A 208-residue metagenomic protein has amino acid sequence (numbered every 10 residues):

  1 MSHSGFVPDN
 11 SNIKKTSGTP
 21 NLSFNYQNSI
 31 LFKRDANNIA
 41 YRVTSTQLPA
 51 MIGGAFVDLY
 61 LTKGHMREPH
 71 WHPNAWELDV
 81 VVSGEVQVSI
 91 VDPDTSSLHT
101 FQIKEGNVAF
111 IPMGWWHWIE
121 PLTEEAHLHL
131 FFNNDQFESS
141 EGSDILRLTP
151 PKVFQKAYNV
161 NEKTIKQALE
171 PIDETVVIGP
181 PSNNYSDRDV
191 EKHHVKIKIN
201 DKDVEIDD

Functional and structural regions predicted by a protein language model:
M1-V57, E68, D144, A157-D208: A short, N-terminal "cap"/entry segment at the start of jelly-roll beta-barrel domains of the cupin/DSBH fold
R42, V57-N74, Q102-E105: Conserved short histidine dyad/triad with adjacent acidic residue
L61, D92-M113: Short acidic-glycine-tyrosine-enriched beta hairpin
R67-H70, V88-I90, A109-I111, H117-L122 (+1 more regions): Short beta-strand His + acidic residue motifs that chelate non-heme Fe in jelly-roll/DSBH and cupin folds
W71-P73, V80-V81, P121-E124: Short glycine/proline-enriched turns and hinge-like loops at secondary-structure junctions
N74-D92: Glycine- and acidic-residue-biased ligand/ion/polar-headgroup-sensing regions
L98-V108, Q136-S139, R147-F154: Short amphipathic alpha-helical linker/capping segments at the junctions of internal repeats and modular domains
K104, M113-S140: Ligand-binding loop in jelly-roll beta-barrel domains
